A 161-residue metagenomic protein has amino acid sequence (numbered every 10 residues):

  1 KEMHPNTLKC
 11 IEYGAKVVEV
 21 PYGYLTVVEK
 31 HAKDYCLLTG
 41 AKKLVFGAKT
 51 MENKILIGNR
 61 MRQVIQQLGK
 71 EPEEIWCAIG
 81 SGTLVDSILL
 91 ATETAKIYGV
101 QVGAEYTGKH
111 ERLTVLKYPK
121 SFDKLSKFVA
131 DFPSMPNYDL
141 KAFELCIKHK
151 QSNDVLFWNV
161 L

Functional and structural regions predicted by a protein language model:
K1-E2, E19-V20, Y98-A104: Short internal beta-strands
E2-K70, H110-P133: Small/polar-residue-rich loop-to-helix segments that shape phosphate-bearing ligand pockets
N6, H31, S87-A91, L145-K148: A short acidic, amphipathic alpha-helical/loop segment
K43-V45, W76-A78, L156-W158: Structural motif
K54-Y118: Glycine-rich phosphate/pyrophosphate-binding loop at beta-loop-alpha junctions
A78-T83, D139, V160-L161: A short acidic Gly-Thr/Ser loop motif
T94-K150: Active-site/ligand-binding loops adjacent to catalytic centers
K150-L161: Phosphate-binding loop/pocket of nucleotide- and phosphate-handling active sites
